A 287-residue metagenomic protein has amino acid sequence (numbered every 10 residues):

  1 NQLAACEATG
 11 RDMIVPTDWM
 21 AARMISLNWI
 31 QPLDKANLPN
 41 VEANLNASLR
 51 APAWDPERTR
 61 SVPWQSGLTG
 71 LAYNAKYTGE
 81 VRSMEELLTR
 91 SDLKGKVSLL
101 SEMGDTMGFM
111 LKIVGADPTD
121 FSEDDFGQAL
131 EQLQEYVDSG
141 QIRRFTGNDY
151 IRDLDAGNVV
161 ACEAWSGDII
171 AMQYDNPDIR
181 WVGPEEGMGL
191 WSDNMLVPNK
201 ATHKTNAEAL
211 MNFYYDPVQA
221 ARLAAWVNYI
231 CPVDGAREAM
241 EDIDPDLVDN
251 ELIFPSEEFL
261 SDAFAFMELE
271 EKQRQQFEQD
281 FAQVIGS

Functional and structural regions predicted by a protein language model:
G10-R11, V15-D155: Extracytoplasmic ligand-binding site segments that recognize negatively charged/polar headgroups
D12-V15, R143, V160-W165, R180-W181: Paired acidic/hydrophobic, glycine-rich loop segments that form the ligand-binding mouth/hinge of periplasmic-binding
M20-R23, D155, A161-D178: A ligand-binding cleft/hinge motif common to bilobed small-molecule-binding domains
I25-P32, D55-R58, A171-G183, D242-N250: Ligand-binding "clamshell"
Q31-A43, S61, D178-G189, P198-A201: Short beta-strand->loop
G67, G127-Y136, R144, D175-N199 (+1 more regions): Periplasmic-binding protein-like
R152, E257-S287: Conserved C-terminal helix/tail region of periplasmic/extracytoplasmic solute-binding proteins
P198-S261: Mature extracytoplasmic/periplasmic domains
